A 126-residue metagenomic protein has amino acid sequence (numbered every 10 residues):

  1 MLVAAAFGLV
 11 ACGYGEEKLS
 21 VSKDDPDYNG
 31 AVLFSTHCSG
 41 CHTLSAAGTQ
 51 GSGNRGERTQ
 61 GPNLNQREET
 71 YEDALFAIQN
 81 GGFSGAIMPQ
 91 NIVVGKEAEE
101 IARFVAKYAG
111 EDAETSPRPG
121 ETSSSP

Functional and structural regions predicted by a protein language model:
M1-A4: Sec-dependent N-terminal signal peptides
G8-A11: C-terminal motif of bacterial Sec signal peptides marking the signal peptidase cleavage site
G15-L19, K23-P26, A31-Q60, N80-I87 (+1 more regions): Periplasmic/extracellular electron-transfer cofactor-ligation site, primarily the c-type cytochrome heme-c attachment
G56-G110: Extracytoplasmic electron-transfer domains, predominantly the class I c-type cytochrome c fold
E111-P126: Short, low-complexity, Pro/Ser/Thr/Gly-rich segments in the mature regions of secreted, periplasmic
